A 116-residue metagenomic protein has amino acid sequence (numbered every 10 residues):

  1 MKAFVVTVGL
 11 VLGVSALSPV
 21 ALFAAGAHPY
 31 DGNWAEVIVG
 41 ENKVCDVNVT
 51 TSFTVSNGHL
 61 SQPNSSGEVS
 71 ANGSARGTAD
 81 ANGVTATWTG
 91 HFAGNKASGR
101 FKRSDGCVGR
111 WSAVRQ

Functional and structural regions predicted by a protein language model:
M1-K2, P19, V37, V55: Generic preference for hydrophobic/aromatic residues in regular secondary structure cores
M1-L10: Bacterial N-terminal signal peptides that target proteins for export
G9-G13, A35: Short N-terminal leader segment in a subset of presequences, especially plant chloroplast and some mitochondrial
V14-L22: C-terminal segment of classical bacterial N-terminal signal peptides
G26-Q116: Central antiparallel beta-sheet cores of small beta-barrel/beta-sandwich binding domains
